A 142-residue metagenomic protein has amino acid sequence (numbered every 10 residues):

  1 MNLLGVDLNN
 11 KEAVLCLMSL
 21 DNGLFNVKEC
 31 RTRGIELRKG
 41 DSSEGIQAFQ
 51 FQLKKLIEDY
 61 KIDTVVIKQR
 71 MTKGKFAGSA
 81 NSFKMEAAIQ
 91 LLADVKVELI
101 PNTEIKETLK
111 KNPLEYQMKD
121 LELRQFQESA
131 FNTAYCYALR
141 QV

Functional and structural regions predicted by a protein language model:
N2-L4, N10-V142: Phosphate- and other anionic-substrate recognition elements at nucleic-acid/protein interfaces
